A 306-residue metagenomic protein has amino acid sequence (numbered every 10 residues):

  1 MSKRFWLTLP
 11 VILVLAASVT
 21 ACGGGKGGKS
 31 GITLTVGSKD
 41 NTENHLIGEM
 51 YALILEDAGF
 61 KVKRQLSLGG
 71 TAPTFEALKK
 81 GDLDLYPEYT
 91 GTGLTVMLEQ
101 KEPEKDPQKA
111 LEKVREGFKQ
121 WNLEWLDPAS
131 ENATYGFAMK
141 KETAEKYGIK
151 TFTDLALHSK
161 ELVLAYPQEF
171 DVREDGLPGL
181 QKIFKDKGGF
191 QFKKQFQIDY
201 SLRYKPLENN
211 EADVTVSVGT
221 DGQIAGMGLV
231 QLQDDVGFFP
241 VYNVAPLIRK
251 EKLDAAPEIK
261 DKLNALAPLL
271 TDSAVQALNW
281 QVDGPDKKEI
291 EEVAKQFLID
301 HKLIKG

Functional and structural regions predicted by a protein language model:
A17-A21: C-terminal motif of bacterial Sec signal peptides marking the signal peptidase cleavage site
G23-K26: Bacterial signal peptide processing site
G31-L68, S130-Y204, K288-E291: Bilobed "Venus flytrap"/periplasmic-binding protein-like clamshell domains and structurally analogous long
E43, D175, Q181-D186, E258-G306: An extracytoplasmic/periplasmic, membrane-proximal ligand-sensing/linker region
L53-I54, A72-L83, K101, G179-I183 (+1 more regions): Short helices/loops that flank or line small-molecule/ion binding pockets
G70-T71, G81-L94, A110, K140 (+4 more regions): Beta->alpha turn/N-cap motifs
M97-D106, L111-L126, E211, Q223-V236: Ligand-binding "clamshell"
Y135-E145, N243-A256: A bilobed periplasmic-binding-protein/Venus flytrap-type ligand-binding module shared by bacterial periplasmic
